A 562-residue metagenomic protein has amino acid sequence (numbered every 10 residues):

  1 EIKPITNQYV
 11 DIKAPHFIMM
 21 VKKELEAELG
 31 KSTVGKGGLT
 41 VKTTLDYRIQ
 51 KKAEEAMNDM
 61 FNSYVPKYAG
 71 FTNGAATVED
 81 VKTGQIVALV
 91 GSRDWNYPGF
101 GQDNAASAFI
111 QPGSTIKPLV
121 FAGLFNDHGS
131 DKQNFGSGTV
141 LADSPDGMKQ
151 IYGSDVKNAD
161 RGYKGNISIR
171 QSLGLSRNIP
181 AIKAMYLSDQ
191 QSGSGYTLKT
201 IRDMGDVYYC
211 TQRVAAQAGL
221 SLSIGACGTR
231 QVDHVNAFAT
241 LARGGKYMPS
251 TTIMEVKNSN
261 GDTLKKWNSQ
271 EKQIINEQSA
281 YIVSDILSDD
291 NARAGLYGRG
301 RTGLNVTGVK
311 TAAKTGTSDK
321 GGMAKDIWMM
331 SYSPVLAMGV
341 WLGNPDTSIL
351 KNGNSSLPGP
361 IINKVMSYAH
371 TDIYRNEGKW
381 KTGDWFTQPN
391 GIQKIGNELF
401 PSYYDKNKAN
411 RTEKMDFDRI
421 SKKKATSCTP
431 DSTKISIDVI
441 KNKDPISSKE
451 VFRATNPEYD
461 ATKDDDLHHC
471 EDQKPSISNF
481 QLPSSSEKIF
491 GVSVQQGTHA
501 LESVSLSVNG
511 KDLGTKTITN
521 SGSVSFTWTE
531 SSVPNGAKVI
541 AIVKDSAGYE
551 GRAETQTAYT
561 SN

Functional and structural regions predicted by a protein language model:
E1-L29, D418, S427-P430, I437-I446 (+2 more regions): Small/polar-residue-rich segments within soluble enzyme cores
E1-Y47, K51, E55, R202-V207 (+4 more regions): Non-catalytic, structured segments within soluble enzyme domains
I5-K13, G129-L198, G219, Y247 (+1 more regions): Conserved catalytic neighborhood of penicillin-recognizing serine enzymes
S32, R48-D80, R170-L173, K183-M185 (+1 more regions): Beta-lactamase-like hydrolase cores
T43-P66, A76-V78, L89, W95-A108 (+3 more regions): A penicillin-recognizing enzyme superfamily signal
A53, T83-G84, F109-L141, S172 (+6 more regions): Active-site SXXK
S154-K157, D189-N236: Mid-domain, small-residue-enriched loop/turn segments at the edges of structured enzyme/sensor domains
P475-S561: Long, low-complexity serine/threonine/glycine- and acidic-rich segments characteristic of extracellular
